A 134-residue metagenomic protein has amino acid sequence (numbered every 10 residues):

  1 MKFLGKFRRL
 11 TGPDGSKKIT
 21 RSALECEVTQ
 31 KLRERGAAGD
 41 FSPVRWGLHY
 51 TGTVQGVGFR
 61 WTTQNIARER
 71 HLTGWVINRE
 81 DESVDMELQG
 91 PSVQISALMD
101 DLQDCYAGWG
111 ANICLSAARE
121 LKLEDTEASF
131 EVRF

Functional and structural regions predicted by a protein language model:
M1-F134: Intrinsically disordered, low-complexity, mixed-charge
